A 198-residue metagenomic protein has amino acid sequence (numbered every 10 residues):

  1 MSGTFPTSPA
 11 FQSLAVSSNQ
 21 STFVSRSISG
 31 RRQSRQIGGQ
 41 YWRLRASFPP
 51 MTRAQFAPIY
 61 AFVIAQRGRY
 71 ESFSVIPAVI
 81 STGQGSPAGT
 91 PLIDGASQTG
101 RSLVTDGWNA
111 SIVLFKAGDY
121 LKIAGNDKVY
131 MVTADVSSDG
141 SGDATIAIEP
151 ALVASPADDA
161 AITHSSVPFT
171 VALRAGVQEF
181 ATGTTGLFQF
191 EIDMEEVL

Functional and structural regions predicted by a protein language model:
T4-F48: N-terminal ordered "arm"
F5-N19, G83-S86, G95, A110-S111 (+1 more regions): Small/polar beta-strand repeat architecture
S13, R43, Y70-S72, G118 (+1 more regions): Exposed beta-strand and adjacent loop surfaces of beta-rich binding modules that mediate intermolecular recognition
Q33-T52, T182-L198: Oligomerization/assembly interface segments of phage tail-like spikes and tubes
Q36, V63, K122, V136-S138 (+1 more regions): Generic marker of residues within folded, mature protein domains
A54-P58, A147: Exposed alpha-helical structural elements
P58-Q66: Short amphipathic alpha-helices in soluble, non-transmembrane regions that often serve as interface/regulatory elements
R67-A117, K122-K128, S138-D139, D143: Autoprocessing Asn-cyclization modules and mimics
